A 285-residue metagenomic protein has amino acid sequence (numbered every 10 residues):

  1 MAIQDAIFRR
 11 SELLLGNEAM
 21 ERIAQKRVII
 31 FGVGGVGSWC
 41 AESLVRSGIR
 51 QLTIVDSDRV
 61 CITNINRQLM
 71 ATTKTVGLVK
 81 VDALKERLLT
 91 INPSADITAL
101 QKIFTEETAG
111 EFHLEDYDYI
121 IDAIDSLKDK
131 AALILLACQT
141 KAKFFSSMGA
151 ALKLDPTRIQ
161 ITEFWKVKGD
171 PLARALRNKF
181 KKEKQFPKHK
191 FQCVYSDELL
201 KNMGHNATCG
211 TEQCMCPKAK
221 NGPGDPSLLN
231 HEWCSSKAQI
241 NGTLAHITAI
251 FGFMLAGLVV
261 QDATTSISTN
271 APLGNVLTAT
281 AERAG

Functional and structural regions predicted by a protein language model:
M1-I29: N-terminal charged helix/coil linker that caps or initiates catalytic domains
A2, E115-Y119, I124-D129, K143-F144 (+3 more regions): Glycine-rich phosphate/adenylate-binding loop
I30-G32, V55: Conserved N-terminal Rossmann-fold NAD(P)-binding element of oxidoreductases
V36: Hydrophobic/small residue at the entry helix of a nucleotide-binding pocket
I49, I54-N92: Glycine-rich phosphate-binding loop and adjoining beta1-alpha1-beta2 segment of Rossmann-like nucleotide-binding folds
T63-M70, K153-E163: Acidic/polar active-site rim loop that often engages polyanionic ligands
Q101-A109: Conserved SAM/SAH-binding loop
